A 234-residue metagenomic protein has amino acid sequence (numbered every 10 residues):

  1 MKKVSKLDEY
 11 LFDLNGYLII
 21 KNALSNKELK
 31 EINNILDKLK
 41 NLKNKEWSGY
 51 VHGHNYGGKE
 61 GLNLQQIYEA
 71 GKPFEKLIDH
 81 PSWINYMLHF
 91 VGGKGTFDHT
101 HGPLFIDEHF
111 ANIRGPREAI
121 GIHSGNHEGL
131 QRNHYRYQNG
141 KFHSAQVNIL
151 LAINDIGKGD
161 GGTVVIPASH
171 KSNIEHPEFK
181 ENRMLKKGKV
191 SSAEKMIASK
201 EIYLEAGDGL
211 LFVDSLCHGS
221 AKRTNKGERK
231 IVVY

Functional and structural regions predicted by a protein language model:
M1-L14, K21-H134: Non-heme Fe(II)-dependent double-stranded beta-helix
L24-N26, A111-I113, H127, D155-K158 (+2 more regions): Short, solvent-exposed loop/turn segments at secondary-structure junctions
G115, S124-N126, V147-D155, P167: Short, structured patches in soluble enzyme cores that scaffold and shape functional sites
R132-N139, I197-A198: Short, P/G- and charge-enriched loop/turn segments at secondary-structure junctions
H143-Q146, I156-C217: Double-stranded beta-helix
I149, P167, G227-Y234: A short hydrophobic beta-strand segment most commonly corresponding to one strand of the jelly-roll/cupin
H218-N225: Short beta-strand His + acidic residue motifs that chelate non-heme Fe in jelly-roll/DSBH and cupin folds
